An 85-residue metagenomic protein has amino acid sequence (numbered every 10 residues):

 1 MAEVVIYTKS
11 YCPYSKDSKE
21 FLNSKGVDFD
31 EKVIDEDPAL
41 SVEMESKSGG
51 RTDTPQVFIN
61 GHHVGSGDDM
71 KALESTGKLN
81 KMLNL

Functional and structural regions predicted by a protein language model:
M1-E3, E45-S46, D68, L83-L85: C-terminal alpha-helical interaction module
M1-V27: Local sequence-structure signature of Cys/Sec-based thiol-disulfide redox active-site neighborhoods
Y11, I34-D37, H62: Short beta->alpha junction loops/turns
P13-K16, A39, G65: Residues that form or flank phosphate/diphosphate-binding pockets in enzymes that use nucleotide phosphates
K19-E20, V27-K32, L40-V42, V57: Charged, surface-exposed interaction regions in soluble eukaryotic proteins
V33-T52, L85: Thioredoxin-like thiol-disulfide oxidoreductase module
S48-F58, D68: Structural micro-motif
I59-L85: Non-catalytic, surface beta->alpha helical segment in thiol-disulfide oxidoreductase systems
